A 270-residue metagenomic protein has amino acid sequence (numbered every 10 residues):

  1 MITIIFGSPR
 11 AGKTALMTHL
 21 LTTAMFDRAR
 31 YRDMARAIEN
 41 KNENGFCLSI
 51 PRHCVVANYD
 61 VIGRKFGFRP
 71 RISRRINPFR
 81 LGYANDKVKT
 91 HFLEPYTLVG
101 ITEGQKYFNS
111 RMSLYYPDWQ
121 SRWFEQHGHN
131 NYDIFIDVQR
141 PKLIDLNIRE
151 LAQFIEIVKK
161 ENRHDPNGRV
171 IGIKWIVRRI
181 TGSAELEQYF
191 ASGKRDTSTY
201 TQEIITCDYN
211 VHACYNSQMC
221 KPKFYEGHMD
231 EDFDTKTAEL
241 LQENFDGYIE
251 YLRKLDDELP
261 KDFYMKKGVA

Functional and structural regions predicted by a protein language model:
I2-R32: Glycine-rich P-loop/Walker A and Walker A-like loops and their local beta1-loop-alpha1 context in P-loop NTPases
T3-I5, V56, G100, F135 (+1 more regions): Hydrophobic/aromatic beta-strand patches that form the interior of the parallel beta-sheet core in alpha/beta enzyme
T23-C54: Post-Walker A helix-loop "phosphate-sensing" segment adjacent to the P-loop in P-loop NTPases
L48-I50, D60-E125: Conserved nucleotide-sensing/catalytic segment adjacent to the nucleotide-binding pocket in NTP-handling enzymes
R52-H53, P95-L98, H129-I136: Loop/turn-to-beta-strand initiation segments
A57-G63, R140-P141: Short, polar loop motifs at secondary-structure junctions
G104-A191: Replace "adjacent to P-loop NTPase cores in ATP/GTP-dependent enzymes" with "adjacent to NTP-binding cores
F154, V170-A270: Conserved P-loop NTPase motor module
